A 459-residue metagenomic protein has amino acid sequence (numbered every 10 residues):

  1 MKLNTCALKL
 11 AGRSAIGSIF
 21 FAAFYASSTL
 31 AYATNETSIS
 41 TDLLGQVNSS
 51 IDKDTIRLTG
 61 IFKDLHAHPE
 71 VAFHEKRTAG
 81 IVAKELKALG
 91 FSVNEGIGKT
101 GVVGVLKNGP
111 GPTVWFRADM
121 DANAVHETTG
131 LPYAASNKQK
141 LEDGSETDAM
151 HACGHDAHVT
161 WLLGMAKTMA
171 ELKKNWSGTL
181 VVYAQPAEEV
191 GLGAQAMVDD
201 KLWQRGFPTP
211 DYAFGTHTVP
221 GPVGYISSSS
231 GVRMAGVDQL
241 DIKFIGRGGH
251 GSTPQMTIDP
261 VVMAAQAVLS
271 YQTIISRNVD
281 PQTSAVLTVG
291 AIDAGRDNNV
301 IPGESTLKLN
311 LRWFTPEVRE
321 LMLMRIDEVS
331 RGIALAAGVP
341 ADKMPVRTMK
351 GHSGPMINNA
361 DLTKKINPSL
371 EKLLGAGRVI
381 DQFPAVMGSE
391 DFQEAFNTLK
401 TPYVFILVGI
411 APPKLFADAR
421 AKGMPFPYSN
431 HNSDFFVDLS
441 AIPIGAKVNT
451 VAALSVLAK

Functional and structural regions predicted by a protein language model:
M1-G12: N-terminal secretory signal peptides that target proteins for export/translocation
R13-S28: Bacterial N-terminal signal peptides
S27-N35: Signal peptide processing junction and immediate N-terminal pro/mature segment of secreted/exported proteins
T34-I39, A265-K459: Metal-dependent amide/peptide-bond hydrolase catalytic core, centered on the "pita-bread" metallohydrolase fold
T37-H151, T160-G178: Acidic/His- and Gly-rich active-site-bordering loop/insert found across diverse amide/peptide-bond hydrolases
L65, G104, F116, H155 (+8 more regions): Divalent metal-coordination and catalytic microenvironments
K138-M150, D156-A157, T168-A291, R296-P302: Histidine/acidic-residue-rich, glycine-tolerant segments that coordinate divalent metal ions
G144-C153, N432-S440: Short pre-catalytic strand/loop immediately N-terminal to key active-site residues, enriched for Gly-Thr
